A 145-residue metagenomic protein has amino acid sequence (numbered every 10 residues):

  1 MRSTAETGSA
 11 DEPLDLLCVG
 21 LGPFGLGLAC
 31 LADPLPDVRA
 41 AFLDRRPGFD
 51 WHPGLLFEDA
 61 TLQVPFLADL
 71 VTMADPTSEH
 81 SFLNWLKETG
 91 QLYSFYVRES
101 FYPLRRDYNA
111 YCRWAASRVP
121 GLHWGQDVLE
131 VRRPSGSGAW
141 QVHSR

Functional and structural regions predicted by a protein language model:
M1-P13: A short, basic/flexible loop-to-alpha-helix module at the beginning of a structural domain
D11-A41: N-terminal Rossmann-like FAD-binding beta1-loop-alpha1 element of flavoenzymes
G25, F49, V131: Flexible, glycine-rich phosphate/dinucleotide-binding loops and adjacent beta-alpha linkers at cofactor/substrate
A41-L43, H123: Hydrophobic/aromatic beta-strand patches that form the interior of the parallel beta-sheet core in alpha/beta enzyme
L43-D107: Glycine-rich active-site loop/strand segments that organize a redox cofactor
R105-H123, V128: Helical element adjacent to the flavin cofactor pocket in flavoenzyme catalytic cores
W124-W140: A conserved short coil-to-beta-strand element within the FAD-binding core of flavoproteins
Q141-R145: Short beta-strand segments that buttress and anchor functional surface loops
